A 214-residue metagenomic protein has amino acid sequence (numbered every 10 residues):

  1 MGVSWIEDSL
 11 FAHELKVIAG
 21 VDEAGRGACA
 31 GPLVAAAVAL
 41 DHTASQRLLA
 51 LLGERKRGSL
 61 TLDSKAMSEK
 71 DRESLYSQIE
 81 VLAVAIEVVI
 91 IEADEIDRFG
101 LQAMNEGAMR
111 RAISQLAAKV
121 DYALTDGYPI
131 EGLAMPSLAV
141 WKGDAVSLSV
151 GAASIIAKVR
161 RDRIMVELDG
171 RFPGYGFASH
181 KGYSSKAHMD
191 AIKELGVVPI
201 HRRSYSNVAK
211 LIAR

Functional and structural regions predicted by a protein language model:
M1-R214: RNase H-like, Mg2+-dependent phosphodiesterase core, and more generally RNA phosphate-backbone-engaging helix-loop
